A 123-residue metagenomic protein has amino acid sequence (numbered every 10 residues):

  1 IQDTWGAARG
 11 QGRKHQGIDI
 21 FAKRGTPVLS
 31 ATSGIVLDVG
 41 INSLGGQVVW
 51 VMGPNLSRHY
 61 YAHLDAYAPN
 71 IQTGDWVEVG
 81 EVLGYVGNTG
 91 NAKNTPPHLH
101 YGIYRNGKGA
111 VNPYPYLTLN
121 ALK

Functional and structural regions predicted by a protein language model:
I1, Y61, L83: Short alpha-helical segments in extracytoplasmic peptidoglycan/chitin-binding modules and envelope-associated proteins
I1-Q47, M52, V79, N88 (+1 more regions): Surface-exposed, glycine-biased beta-strand/turn segments
R9, N55-S57, Y67-A68, R105-G107 (+1 more regions): Feature marks short, surface-exposed loop/turn motifs that line or immediately flank catalytic pockets and channel
A22, T26, I71-Q72, R105: Residues at the start of alpha-helices and the adjacent loop-to-helix junctions
G25, A66-P69, N91: Disulfide-stabilized cysteine-rich extracellular repeat microdomains
S30-Q72, P96-H100: Zn2+-dependent peptidoglycan hydrolase active-site motif and core
V49-M52, D75-K123: Conserved, short, structured surface segments that act as functional micro-motifs
